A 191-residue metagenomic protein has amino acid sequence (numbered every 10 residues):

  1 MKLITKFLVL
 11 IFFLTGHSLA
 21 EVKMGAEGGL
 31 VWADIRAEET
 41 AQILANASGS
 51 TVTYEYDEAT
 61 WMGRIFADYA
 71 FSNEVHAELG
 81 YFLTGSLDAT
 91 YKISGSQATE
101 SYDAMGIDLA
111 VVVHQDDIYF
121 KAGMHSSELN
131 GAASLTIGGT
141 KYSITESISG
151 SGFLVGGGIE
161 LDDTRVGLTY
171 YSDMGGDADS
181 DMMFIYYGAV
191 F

Functional and structural regions predicted by a protein language model:
M1-K23: Cleavable N-terminal export/targeting peptides
L19-T84, V113-D117: Short glycine/proline- and aromatic-enriched beta-strand/turn motifs that initiate or cap beta-hairpins
E21-G25, G29-W32, V113-Q115, I159-D163 (+1 more regions): Outer-membrane beta-barrel "beta-signal"
G25-V31, E78-F82, K121-H125, G167-Y171 (+1 more regions): Transmembrane beta-strands of outer-membrane beta-barrel proteins
G29, E78, T84-S86, S94-T99 (+2 more regions): Detector for outer-membrane/organellar transmembrane beta-barrel domains, recognizing the amphipathic beta-strand
D34-D57, G85-A104, S126-S149, M174-A178: Flexible, solvent-exposed loop segments that connect beta-strands
D57-G63, L83-G85, S101-I107, H114 (+3 more regions): Residues that define the transmembrane beta-barrel architecture of outer-membrane proteins
F66-A70, A110-H114, G156-E160, T169 (+1 more regions): Transmembrane beta-barrel domains of outer membrane proteins
